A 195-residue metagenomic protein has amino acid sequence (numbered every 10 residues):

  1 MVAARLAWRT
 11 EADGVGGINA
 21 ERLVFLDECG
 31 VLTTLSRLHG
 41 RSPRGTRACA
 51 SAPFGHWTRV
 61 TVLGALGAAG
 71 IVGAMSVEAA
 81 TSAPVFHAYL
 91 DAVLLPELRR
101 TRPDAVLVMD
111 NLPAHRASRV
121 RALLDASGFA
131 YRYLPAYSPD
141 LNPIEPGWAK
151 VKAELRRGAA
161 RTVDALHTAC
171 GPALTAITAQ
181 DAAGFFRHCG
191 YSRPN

Functional and structural regions predicted by a protein language model:
M1-N195: Short functional hotspots at interaction and active-site rims
